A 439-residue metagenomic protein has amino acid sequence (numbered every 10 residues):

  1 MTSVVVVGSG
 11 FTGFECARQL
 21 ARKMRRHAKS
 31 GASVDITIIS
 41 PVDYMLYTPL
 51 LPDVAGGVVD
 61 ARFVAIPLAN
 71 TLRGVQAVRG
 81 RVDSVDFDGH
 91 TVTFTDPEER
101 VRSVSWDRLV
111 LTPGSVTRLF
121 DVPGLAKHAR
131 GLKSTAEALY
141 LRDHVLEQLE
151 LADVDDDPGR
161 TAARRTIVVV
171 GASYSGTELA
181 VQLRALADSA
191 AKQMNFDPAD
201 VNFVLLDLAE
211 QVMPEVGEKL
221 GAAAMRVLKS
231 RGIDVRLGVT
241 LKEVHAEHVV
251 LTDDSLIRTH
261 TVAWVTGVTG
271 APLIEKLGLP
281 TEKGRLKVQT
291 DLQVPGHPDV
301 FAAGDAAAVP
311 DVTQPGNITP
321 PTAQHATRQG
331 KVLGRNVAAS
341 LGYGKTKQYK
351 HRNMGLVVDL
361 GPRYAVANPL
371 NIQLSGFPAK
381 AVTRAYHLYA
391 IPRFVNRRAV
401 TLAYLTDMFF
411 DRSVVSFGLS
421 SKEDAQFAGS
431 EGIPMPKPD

Functional and structural regions predicted by a protein language model:
M1-S84, Y174-V216, A263: Beta1-alpha1 glycine-rich phosphate/pyrophosphate-binding loop at the start of Rossmann-like nucleotide-binding domains
V5, Q76-V168, A263: FAD-binding core/adjacent interface of flavoenzyme oxidoreductases
T12, G114-T117, A180, V268-G270: Short glycine-rich anion-binding loops that position phosphate/pyrophosphate groups of nucleotides and phosphorylated
S33-D35, V75-V92, V104, R184-T290 (+2 more regions): A Rossmann-like FAD-binding core segment of flavoenzymes
I38, T166-V168, S173-L186, S230 (+4 more regions): Active-site substrate-recognition segment that forms the wall of the catalytic cavity or substrate channel
K127-P158, E247-V250, L256-R328: FAD-site-proximal beta/loop scaffold in flavoenzymes
D143-A199: Rossmann-like NAD(P)H-binding beta-loop-alpha module
H325, V332-D439: C-terminal, flexible cofactor-proximal segment of oxidoreductases
